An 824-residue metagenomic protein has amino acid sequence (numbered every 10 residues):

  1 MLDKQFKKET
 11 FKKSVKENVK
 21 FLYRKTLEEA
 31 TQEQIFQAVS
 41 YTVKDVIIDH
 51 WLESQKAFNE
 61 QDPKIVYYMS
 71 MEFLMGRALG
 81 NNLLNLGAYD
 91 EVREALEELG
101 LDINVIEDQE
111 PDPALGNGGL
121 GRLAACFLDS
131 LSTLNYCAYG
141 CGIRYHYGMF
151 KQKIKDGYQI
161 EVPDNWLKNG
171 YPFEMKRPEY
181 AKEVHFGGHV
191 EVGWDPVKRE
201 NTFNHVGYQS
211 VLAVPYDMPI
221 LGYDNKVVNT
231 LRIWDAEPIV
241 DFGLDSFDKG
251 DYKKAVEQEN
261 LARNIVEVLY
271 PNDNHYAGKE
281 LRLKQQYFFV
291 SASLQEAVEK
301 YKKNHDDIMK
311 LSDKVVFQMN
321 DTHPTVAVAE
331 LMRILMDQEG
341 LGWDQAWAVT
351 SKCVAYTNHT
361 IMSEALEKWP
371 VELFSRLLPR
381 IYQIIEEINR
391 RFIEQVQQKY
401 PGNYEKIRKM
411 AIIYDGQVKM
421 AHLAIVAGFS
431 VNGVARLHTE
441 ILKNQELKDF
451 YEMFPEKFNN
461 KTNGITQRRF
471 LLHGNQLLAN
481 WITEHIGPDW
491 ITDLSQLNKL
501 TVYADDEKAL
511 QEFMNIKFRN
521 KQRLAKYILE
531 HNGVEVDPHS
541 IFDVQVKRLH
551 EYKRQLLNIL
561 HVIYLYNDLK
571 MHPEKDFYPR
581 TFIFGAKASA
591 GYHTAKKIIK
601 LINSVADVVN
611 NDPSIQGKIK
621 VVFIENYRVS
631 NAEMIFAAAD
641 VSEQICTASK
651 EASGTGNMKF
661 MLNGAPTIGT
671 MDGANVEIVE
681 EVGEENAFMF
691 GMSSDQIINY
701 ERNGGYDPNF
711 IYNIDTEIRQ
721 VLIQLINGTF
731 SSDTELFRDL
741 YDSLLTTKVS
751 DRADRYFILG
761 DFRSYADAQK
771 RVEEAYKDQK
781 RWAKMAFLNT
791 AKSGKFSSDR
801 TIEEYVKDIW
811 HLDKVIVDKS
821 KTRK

Functional and structural regions predicted by a protein language model:
M1-K824: A conserved ligand/cofactor-binding region detector
